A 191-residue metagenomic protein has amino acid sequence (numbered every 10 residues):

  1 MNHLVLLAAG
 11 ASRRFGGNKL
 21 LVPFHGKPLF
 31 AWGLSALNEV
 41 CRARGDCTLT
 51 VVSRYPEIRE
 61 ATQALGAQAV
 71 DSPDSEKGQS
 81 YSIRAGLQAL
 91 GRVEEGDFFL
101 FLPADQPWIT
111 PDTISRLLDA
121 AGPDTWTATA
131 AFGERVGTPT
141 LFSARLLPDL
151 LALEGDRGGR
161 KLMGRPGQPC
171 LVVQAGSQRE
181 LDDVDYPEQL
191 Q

Functional and structural regions predicted by a protein language model:
N2-A104, W108-V136, Q168-S177: Nucleotide and nucleotide-moiety/phosphate-recognizing core
L4, P148-Q191: Conserved alpha/beta core of the MobA/IspD/sugar-nucleotide pyrophosphorylase nucleotidyltransferase superfamily
A9, A104, F142, V184-D185: Single, functionally critical "micro-switch" positions that shape active/binding sites and transmembrane helices
T50, Q106, T138-L141, L151 (+1 more regions): A residue-level structural signature of the nucleotidyltransferase/glycosyltransferase Rossmann-like core
R59, S80-I83, I114, L147 (+2 more regions): A general structural signal for well-ordered alpha-helical segments in protein cores
S82-R84, T140, D183-Y186: Short secondary-structure transition/capping segments
G137-P148, P187: Conserved nucleotide-sugar donor-binding and metal-coordinating catalytic region shared by glycosyltransferases
